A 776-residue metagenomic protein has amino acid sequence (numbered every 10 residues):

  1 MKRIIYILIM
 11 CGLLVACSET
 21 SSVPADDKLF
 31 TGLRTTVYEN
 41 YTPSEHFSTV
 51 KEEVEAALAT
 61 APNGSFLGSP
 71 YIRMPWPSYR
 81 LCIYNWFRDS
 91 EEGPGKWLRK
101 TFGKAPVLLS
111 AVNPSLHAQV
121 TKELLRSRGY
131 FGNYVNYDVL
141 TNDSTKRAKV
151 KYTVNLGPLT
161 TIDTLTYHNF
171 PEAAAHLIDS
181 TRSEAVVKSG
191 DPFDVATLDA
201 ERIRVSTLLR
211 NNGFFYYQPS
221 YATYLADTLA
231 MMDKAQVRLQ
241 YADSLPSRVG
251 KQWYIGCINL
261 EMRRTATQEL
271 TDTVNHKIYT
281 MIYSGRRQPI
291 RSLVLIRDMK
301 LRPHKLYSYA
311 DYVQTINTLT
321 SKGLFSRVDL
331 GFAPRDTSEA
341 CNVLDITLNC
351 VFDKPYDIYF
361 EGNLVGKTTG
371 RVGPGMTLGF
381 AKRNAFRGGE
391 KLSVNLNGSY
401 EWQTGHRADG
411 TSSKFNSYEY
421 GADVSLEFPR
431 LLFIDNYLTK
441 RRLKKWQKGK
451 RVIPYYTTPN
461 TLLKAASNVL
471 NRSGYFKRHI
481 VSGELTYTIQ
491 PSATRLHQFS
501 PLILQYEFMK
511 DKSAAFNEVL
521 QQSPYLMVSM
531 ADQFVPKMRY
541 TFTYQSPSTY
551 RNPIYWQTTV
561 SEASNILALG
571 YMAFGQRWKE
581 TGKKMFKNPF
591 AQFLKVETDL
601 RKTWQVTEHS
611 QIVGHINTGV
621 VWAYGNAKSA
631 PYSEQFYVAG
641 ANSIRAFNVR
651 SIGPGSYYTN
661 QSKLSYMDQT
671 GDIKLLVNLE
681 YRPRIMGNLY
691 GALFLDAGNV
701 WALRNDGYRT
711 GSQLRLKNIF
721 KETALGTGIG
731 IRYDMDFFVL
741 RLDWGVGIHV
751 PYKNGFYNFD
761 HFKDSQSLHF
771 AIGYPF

Functional and structural regions predicted by a protein language model:
K2-L8: Sec-dependent signal peptide recognition, specifically the positively charged N-region followed immediately by
L13-A16: C-terminal motif of bacterial Sec signal peptides marking the signal peptidase cleavage site
S18-S321, L330, V343: Interaction-mediating elements
E19, V154-P158, N169, L239-D243 (+13 more regions): Flexible glycine-/small-residue-rich
A174-L177, Q288, S308-Q557, R645-A646 (+4 more regions): Gram-negative/organellar outer-membrane beta-barrel architecture
G285, V365-G370, Q498-R684, L693-R704 (+1 more regions): C-terminal outer-membrane beta-barrel translocator/porin domains of Gram-negative envelope proteins and their
L319, F380, L426, T558 (+7 more regions): Hydrophobic, well-ordered secondary-structure elements that form the walls of internal hydrophobic environments
T710-N758: C-terminal structured "cap/appendage" subdomains that terminate the fold
